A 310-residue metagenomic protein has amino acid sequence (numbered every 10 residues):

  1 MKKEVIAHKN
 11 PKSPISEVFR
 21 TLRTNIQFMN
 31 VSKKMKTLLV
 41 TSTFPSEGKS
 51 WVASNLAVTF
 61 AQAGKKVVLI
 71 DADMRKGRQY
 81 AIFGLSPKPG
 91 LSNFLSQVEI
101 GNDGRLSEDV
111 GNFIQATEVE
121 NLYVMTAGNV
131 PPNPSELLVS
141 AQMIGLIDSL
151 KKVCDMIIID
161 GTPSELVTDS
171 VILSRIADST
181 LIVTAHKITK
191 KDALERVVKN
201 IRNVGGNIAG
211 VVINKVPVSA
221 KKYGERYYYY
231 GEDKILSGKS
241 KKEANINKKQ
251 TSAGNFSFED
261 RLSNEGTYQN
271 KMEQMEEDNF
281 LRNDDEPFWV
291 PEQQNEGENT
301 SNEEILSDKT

Functional and structural regions predicted by a protein language model:
M1-T310: P-loop NTP-binding module
